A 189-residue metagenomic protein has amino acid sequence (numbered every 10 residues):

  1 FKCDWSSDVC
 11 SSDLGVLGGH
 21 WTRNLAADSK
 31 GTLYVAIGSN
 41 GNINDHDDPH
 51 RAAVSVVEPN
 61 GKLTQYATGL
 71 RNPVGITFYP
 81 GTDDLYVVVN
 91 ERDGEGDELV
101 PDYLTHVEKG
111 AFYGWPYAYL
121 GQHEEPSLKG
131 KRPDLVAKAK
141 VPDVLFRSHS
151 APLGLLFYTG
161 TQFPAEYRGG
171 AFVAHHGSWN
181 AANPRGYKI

Functional and structural regions predicted by a protein language model:
F1-C10: Single conserved hydrophobic/aromatic residue that forms the stacking wall/gate of nucleotide- or nucleobase-binding
D4, D28-K30, P59-N60, G81: Acidic/polar residues in short coil/turn loops that connect beta-strands within repeat-based beta-sheet scaffolds
C10, Q65-Y66: Conserved beta-strand positions that form and line the central face of beta-propeller blades
L14-T22, A67: Short glycine-/Asp-/Thr-/Trp-enriched loop segments that recur within the blades of beta-propeller repeat domains
G18, H46-D47: Conserved donor sugar-nucleotide recognition element shared by glycan-biosynthetic enzymes
T22, S39-N42, P49-A52, V57-P59 (+3 more regions): Beta-propeller domain segments
L25: Positively charged, low-complexity, intrinsically disordered RNA-binding extensions
